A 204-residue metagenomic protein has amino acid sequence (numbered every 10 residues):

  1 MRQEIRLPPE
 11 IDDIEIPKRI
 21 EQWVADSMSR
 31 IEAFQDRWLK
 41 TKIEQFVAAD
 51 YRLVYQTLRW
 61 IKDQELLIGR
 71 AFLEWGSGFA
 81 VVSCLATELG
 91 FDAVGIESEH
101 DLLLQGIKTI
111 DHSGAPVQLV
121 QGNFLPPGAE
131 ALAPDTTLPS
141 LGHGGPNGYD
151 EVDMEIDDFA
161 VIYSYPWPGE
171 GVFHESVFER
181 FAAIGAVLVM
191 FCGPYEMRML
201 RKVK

Functional and structural regions predicted by a protein language model:
M1-I68: S-adenosyl-L-methionine
I68-G78: Conserved class I S-adenosyl-L-methionine
F79-F91: Conserved SAM-binding loop of SAM-dependent methyltransferases across substrates and taxa, primarily the Class I
D92-E97: Conserved SAM-binding motif I beta-strand of class I
E99, T109, P194: Residues in the short beta-alpha loop(s) of Rossmann-like NAD(P)-binding domains
L103-L104: Short alpha-helix immediately C-terminal to the canonical SAM-binding loop
I107-I156: S-adenosyl-L-methionine
P168-K204: C-terminal substrate-binding/active-site "lid" region of AdoMet-derived donor-dependent transferases
